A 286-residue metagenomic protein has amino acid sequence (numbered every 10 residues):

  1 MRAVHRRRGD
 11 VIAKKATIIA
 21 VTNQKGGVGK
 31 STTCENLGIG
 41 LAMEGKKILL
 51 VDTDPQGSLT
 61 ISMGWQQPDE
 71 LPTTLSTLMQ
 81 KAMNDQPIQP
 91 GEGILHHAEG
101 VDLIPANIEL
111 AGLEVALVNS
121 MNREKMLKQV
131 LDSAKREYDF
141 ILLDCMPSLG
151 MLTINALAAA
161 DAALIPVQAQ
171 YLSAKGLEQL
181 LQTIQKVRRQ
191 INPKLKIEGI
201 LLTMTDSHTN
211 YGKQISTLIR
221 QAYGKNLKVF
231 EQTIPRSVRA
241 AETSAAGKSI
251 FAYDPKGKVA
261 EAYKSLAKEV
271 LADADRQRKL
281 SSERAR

Functional and structural regions predicted by a protein language model:
M1-R286: P-loop NTP-binding core
